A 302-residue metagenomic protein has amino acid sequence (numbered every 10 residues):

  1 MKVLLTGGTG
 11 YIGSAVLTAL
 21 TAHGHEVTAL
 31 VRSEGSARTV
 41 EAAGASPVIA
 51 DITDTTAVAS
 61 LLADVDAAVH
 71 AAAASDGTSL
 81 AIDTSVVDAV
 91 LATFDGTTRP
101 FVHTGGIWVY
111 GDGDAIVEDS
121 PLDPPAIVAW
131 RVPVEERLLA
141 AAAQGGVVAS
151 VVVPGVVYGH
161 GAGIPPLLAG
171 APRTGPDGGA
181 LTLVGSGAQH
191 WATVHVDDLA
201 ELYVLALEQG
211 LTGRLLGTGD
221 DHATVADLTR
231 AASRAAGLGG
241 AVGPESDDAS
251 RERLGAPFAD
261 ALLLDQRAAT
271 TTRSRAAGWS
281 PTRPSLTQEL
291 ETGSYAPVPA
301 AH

Functional and structural regions predicted by a protein language model:
K2, A200-F258, V298-H302: Mid/C-terminal beta-alpha module of Rossmann-like enzyme folds, strongest in SDR-family dehydrogenases/epimerases
V3-H23: N-terminal Rossmann NAD(P)H-binding glycine-rich loop of SDR-like oxidoreductase domains
E26, V87-V128: Conserved Rossmann-fold NAD(P)-dependent oxidoreductase catalytic core, especially the SDR/UDP-sugar
A50, D260-H302: C-terminal amphipathic/interface module of NAD(P)-dependent oxidoreductases and related NAD-binding regulators
A57, A63-V102: NAD(P)-cofactor binding segment of oxidoreductase domains
V132, V157-A169, D177, L205-L215 (+1 more regions): Glycine/proline-rich active-site loop of Rossmann-fold NAD(P)-dependent oxidoreductases
E135-H160: Conserved beta-loop-beta element that borders a ligand/cofactor-binding pocket
G170-V194, D198: A conserved pocket-lining segment of Rossmann-fold NAD(P)-dependent short-chain dehydrogenase/reductase
